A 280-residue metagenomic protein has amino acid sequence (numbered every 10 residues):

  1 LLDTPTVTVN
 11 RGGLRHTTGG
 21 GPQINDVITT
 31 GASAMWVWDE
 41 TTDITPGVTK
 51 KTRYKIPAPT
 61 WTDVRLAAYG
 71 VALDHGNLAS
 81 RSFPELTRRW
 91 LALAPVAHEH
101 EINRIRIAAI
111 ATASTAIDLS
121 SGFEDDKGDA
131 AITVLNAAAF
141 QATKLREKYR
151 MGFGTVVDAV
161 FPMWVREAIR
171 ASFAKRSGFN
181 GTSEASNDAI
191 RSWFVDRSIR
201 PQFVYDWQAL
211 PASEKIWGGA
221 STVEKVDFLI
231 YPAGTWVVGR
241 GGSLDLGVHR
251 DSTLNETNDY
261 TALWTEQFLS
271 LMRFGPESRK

Functional and structural regions predicted by a protein language model:
L1-Y69: Assembly/oligomerization interface modules of large self-assembling protein complexes
T49-W61, R89-H98, G154: Phosphate-binding glycine-rich loops and adjacent basic patches that engage nucleotide phosphates, nucleic-acid
R65-K148: Alpha-helical scaffold segments that mediate packing/assembly in large oligomeric complexes
L73, A159, P201, A262-L263: Generic structural hydrophobic/aromatic packing signal, biased to beta-strands
H100-I107, M151, I199-F203, W207: Intrinsically disordered or highly flexible coil/loop and linker segments, enriched in small and charged/polar residues
L119-V195: Extended, solvent-exposed, turn-rich assembly/linker loops in the middle of proteins
Y205-K280: Extended, compositionally biased alpha-helical segments that mediate assembly or anchoring
